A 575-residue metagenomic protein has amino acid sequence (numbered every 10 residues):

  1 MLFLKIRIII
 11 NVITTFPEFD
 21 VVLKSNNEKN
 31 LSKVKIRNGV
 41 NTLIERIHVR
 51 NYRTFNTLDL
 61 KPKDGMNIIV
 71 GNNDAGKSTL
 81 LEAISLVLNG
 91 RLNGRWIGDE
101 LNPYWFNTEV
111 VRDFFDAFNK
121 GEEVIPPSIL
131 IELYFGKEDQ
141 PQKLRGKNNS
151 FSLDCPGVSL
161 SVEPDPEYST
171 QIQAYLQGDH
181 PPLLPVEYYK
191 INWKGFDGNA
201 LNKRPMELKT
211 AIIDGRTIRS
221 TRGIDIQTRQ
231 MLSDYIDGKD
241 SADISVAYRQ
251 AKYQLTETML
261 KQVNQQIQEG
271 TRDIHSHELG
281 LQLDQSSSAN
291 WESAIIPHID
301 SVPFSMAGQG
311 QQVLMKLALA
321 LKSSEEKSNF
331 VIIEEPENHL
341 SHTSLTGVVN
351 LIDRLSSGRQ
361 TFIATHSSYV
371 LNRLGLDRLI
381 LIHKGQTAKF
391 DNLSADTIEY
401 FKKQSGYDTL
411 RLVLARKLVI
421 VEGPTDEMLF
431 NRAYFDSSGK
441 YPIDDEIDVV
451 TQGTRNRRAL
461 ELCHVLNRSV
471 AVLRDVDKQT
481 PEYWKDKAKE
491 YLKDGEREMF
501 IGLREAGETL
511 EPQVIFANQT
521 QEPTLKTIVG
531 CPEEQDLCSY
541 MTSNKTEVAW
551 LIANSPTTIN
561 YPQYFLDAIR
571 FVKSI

Functional and structural regions predicted by a protein language model:
F3, F16-F19: Aromatic (phenylalanine/tyrosine) cluster motif
I6-N11, N30-N38, D408-V419, E427-I575: Acidic, Mg2+-coordinating catalytic modules of nucleic-acid enzymes
I8-I9, V22-L23, N30-N89, N290-R411 (+5 more regions): Switch/communication elements of ASCE P-loop NTPase nucleotide-binding domains
N27, K35-G39, L232-M315, L319-F330: Extended helical coiled-coil dimerization/tether regions that scaffold and oligomerize large DNA-maintenance assemblies
E82-S152: Conserved P-loop NTP-binding catalytic core
P103-K120, S394-L414: Surface-exposed acidic, glycine/proline-enriched linker/cap segments that occur as 15-30-residue helix-coil
E123-P126, F151-L153, L321-E326, D353-S357 (+2 more regions): Conserved catalytic network of the ASCE P-loop NTPase/AAA+ motor domain
L130, F135-T258: Electropositive, glycine-dotted interaction segments that contact anionic polymers or phosphate-rich ligands
